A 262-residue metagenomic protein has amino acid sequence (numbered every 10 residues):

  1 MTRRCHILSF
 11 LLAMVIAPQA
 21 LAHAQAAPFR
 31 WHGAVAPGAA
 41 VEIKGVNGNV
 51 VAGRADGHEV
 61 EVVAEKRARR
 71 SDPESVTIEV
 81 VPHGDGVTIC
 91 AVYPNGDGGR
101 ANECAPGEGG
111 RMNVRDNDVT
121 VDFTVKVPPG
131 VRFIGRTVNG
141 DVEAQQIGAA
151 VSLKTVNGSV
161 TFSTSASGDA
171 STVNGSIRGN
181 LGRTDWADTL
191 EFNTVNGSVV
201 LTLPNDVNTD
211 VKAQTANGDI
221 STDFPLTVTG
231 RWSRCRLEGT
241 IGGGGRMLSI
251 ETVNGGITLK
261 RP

Functional and structural regions predicted by a protein language model:
M1-P262: Intrinsically disordered, low-complexity terminal regions
